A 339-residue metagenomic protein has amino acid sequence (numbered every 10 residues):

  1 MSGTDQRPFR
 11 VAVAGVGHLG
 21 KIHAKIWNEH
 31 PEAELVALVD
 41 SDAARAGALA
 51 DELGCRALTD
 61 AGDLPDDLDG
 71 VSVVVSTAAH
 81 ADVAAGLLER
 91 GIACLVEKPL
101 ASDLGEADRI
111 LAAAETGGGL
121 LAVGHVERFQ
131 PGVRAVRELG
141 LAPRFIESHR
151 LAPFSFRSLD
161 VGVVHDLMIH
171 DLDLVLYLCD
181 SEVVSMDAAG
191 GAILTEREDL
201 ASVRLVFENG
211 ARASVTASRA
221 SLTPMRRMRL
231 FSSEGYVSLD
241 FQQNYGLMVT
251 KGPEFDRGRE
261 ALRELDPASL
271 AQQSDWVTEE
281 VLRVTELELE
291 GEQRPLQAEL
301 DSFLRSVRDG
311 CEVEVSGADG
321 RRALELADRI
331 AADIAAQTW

Functional and structural regions predicted by a protein language model:
M1-D5, G70-V73, E288-E290, P295-W339: C-terminal helix-rich "cap/oligomerization" subdomain common to oxidoreductases
M1-L53: N-terminal Rossmann-like dinucleotide-binding module
H23, L53-L111: Beta-loop-alpha module in the N-terminal Rossmann-like domain of NAD(P)-dependent dehydrogenases, especially those
T59, V96, L121-V123, E147 (+1 more regions): Hydrophobic residues in well-ordered beta-strands that form the structural core
A101-S158: A contiguous active-site-proximal alpha/beta segment in oxidoreductase catalytic domains
V126, E234-E314, W339: C-terminal glycine/acidic-rich active-site capping loop/insertion
S155-T223, R227-F231, Q242-Q243: Rossmann-like dinucleotide-binding domain that binds NAD(P)(H)
